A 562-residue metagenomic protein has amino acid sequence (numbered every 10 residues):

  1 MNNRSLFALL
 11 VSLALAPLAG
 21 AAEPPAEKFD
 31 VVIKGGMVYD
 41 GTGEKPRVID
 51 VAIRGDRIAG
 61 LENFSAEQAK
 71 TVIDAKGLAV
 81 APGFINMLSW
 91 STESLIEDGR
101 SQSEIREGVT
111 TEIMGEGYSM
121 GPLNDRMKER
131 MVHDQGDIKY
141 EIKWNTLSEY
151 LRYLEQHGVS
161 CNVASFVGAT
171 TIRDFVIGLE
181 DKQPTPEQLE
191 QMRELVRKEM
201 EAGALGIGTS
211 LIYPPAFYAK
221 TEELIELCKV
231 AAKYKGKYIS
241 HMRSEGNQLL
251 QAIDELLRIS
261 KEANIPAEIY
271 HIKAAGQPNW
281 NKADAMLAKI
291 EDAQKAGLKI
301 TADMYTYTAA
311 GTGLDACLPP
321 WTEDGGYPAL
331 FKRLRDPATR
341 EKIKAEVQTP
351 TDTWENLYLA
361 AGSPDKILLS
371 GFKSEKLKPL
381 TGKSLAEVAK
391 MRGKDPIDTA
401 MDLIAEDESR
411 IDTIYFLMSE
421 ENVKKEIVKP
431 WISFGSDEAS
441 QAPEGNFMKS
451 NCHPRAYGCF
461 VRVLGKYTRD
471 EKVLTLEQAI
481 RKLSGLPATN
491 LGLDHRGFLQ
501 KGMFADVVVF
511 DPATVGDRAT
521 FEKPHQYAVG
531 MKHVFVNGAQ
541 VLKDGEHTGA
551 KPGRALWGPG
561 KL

Functional and structural regions predicted by a protein language model:
M1-A8: Bacterial N-terminal signal peptides that target proteins for export
A8-P17: Bacterial N-terminal signal peptides
E23-F29, V38, T42-G83, D98 (+1 more regions): Histidine-rich, glycine-flanked metal-binding segment
G36, D336, K425-W431, D437 (+2 more regions): C-terminal cap of metal-dependent C-N hydrolases
V38-D50, I411-M418, N422-V423, E471-R481 (+1 more regions): Acidic, glycine-enriched loop/beta-strand segments at the rims of small-molecule binding/catalytic pockets
A75-V80, F84-I85, S89, L95-G206 (+2 more regions): Divalent-metal coordination cores built from histidine and acidic residues
Y150-L154, V159-P186, E190-Y213, C228 (+3 more regions): Active-site neighborhoods of metal-dependent hydrolases
K198-E255: Divalent metal-binding pocket/active-site signature
